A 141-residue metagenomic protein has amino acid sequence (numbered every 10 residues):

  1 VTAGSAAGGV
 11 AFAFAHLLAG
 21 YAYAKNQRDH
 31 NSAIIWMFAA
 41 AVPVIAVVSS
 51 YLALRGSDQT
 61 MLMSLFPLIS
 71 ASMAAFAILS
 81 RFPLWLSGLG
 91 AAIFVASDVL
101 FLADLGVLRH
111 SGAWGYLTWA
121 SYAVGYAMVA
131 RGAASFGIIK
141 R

Functional and structural regions predicted by a protein language model:
V1-R141: Polytopic alpha-helical membrane-helix bundles and their juxtamembrane interface segments in multi-pass membrane
